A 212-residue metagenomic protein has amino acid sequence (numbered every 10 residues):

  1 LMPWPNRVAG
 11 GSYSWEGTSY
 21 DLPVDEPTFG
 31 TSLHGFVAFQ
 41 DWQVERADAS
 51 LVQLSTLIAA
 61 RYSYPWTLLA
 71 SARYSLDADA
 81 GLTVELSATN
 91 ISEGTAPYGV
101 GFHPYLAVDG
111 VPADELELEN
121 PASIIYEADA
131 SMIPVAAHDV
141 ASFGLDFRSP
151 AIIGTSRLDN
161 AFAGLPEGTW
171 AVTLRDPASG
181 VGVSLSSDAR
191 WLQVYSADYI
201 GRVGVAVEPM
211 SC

Functional and structural regions predicted by a protein language model:
L1-S19, D25: Acidic-aromatic substrate-binding/catalytic surfaces of carbohydrate-active enzymes
S14-T18, E45-V52, S75-G81, G110-D114 (+2 more regions): A short, structured loop/turn motif at beta-sheet edges
E26, G30-D79: Extended, loop-rich substrate-binding clefts of extracytoplasmic carbohydrate-active enzymes
L51-S55, S71-R73, T83-S87, E117-E119 (+2 more regions): Beta-strand secondary-structure signal
I58-D109: Acidic, contiguous internal or C-terminal segments within carbohydrate-active enzymes that form a structured patch used
I58-Y64, E119-I133, V203-C212: Surface-exposed, gly/pro-biased binding rims or lids
Y105-S187: Active-site/ligand-binding surface loops and adjacent short beta/alpha elements that line catalytic pockets across
L174-C212: Glycine-rich active-site loops that engage anionic ligands at enzyme catalytic sites
